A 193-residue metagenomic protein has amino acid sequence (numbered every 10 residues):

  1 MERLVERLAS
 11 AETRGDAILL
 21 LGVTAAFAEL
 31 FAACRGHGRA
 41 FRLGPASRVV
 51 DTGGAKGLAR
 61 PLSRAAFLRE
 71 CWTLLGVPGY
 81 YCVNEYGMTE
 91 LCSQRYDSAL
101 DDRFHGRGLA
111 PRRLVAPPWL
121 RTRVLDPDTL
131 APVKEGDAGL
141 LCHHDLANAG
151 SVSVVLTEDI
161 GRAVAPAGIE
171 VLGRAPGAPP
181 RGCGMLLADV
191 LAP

Functional and structural regions predicted by a protein language model:
M1-P193: Active-site glycine/GP-rich loop and adjacent strand/helix microenvironment that borders small-molecule binding pockets
